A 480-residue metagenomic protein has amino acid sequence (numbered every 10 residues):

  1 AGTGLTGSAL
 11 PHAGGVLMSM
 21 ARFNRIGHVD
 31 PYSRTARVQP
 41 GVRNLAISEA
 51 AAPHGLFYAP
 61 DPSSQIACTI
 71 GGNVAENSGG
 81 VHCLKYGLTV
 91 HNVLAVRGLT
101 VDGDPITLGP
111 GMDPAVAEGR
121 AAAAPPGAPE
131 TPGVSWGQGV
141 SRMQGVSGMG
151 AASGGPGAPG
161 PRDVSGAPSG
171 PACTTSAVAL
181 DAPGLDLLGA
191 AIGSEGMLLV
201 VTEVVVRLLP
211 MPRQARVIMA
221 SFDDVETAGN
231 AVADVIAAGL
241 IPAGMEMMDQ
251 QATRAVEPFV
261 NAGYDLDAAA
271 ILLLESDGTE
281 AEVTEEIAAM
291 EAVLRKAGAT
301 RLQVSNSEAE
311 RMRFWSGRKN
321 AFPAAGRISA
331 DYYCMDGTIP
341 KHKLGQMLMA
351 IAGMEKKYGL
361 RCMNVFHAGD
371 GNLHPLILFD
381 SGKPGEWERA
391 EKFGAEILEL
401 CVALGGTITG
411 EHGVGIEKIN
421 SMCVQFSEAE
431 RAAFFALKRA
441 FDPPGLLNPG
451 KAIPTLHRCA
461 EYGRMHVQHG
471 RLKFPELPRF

Functional and structural regions predicted by a protein language model:
A1-F23, P40, Y58-A59, H367-A368 (+2 more regions): Glycine-rich N-terminal segment of FAD-binding domains in flavoprotein oxidoreductases, spanning the beta-loop-helix
T3-G7, S64-I70, E246-V260, V304-K319 (+3 more regions): A glycine-rich phosphate-binding loop feature that marks nucleotide/adenosyl-phosphate handling sites
G7-P11, G87, A262-D265: Short glycine-biased active-site loop of nucleotidyltransferases that positions the nucleotide triphosphate and helps
R25-G127, D163-G244, L447, G463-H466 (+1 more regions): FAD-binding subdomain of flavoenzyme oxidoreductases
A124-A172: Intrinsic disorder/low-complexity segments
G196, P375, D442: Conserved, mostly hydrophobic/aromatic
V206-F393, L400, L404, R479: C-terminal substrate-recognition/cap domain of FAD-linked oxidoreductases
A429-F480: Intrinsic disorder at enzyme termini
